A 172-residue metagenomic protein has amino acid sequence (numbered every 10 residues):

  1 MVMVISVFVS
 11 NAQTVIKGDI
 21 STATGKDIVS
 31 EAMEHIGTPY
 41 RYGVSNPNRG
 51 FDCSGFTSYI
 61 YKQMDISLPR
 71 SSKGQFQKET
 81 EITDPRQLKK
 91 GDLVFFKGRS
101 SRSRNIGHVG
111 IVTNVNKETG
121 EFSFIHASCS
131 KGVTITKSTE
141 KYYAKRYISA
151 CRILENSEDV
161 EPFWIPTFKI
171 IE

Functional and structural regions predicted by a protein language model:
M1-V15, D19: Bacterial Sec-dependent N-terminal signal peptides
Q13-A32: N-terminal hydrophobic or amphipathic helices/low-complexity stretches enriched in small/hydrophobic/Pro/Gly
I16-D19, T38-K90, S100-S101: Catalytic cysteine-centered active-site loop
I16-I20, I82, I106-E172: Aromatic- and glycine-rich peptidoglycan recognition patches
H35-G37, K89, G107, T119: Extracytoplasmic
